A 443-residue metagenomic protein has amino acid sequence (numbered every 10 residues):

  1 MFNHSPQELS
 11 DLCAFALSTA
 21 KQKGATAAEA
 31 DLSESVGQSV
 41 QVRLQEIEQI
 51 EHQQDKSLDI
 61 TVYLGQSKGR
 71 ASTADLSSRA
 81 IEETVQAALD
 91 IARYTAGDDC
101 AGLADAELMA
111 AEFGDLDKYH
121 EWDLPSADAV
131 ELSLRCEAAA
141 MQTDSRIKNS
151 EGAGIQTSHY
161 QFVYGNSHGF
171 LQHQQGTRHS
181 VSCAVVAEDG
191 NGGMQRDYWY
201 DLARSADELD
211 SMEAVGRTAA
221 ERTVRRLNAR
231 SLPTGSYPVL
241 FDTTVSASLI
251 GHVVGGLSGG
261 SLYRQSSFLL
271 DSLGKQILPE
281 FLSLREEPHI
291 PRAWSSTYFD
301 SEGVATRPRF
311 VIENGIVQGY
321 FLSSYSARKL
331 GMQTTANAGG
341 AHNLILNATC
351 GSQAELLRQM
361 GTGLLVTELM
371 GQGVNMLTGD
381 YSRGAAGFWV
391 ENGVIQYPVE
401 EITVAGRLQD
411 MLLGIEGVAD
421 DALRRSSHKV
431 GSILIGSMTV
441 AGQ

Functional and structural regions predicted by a protein language model:
M1-T297, S301-V304, E313-N314, V394 (+3 more regions): Active-site bordering "gate/hinge" segments that shape substrate access to catalytic or cofactor-binding pockets
F113, L270-Q443: Dual-mode signal for accessory low-complexity, basic/Gly-rich regions
